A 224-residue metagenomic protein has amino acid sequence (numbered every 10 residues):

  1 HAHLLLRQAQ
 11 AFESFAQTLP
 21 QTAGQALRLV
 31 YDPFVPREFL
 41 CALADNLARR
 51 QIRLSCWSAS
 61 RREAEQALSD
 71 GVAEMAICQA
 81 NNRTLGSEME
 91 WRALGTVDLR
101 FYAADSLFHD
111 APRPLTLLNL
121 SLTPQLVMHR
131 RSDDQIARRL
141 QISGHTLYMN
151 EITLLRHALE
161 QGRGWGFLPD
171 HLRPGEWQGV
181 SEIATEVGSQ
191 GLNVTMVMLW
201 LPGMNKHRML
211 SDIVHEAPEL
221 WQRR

Functional and structural regions predicted by a protein language model:
H1, F39, P112, T116 (+1 more regions): Short amphipathic alpha-helical coupling segments at ligand-binding clamshell hinges and other catalytic/signaling
H1-Q21: Alpha-helical "hinge/linker" immediately C-terminal to small N-terminal DNA-binding modules
A2, P33, S58, W200-G203: Short loop or secondary-structure boundary microenvironments that flank and position key functional residues
Q25-T84: Central regulatory/effector-binding core of bacterial HTH transcription factors
A26-V30, A76, L126, G166 (+1 more regions): Short, well-ordered beta-strand segments
Y31-F34, Q79-N81, D105, H129-R131 (+1 more regions): Structural motif
R83, E88-R163, L168-N193, E219-R224: C-terminal regulatory
